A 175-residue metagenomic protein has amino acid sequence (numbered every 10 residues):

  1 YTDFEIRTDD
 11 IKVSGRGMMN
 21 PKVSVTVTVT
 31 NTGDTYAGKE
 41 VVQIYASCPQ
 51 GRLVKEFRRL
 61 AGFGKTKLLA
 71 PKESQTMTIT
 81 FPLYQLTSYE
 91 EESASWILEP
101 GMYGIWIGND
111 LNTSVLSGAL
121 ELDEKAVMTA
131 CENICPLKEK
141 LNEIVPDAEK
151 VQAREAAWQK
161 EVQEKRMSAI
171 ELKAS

Functional and structural regions predicted by a protein language model:
Y1-L172: Intrinsically disordered, low-complexity Ser/Thr/Gly-rich stretches
